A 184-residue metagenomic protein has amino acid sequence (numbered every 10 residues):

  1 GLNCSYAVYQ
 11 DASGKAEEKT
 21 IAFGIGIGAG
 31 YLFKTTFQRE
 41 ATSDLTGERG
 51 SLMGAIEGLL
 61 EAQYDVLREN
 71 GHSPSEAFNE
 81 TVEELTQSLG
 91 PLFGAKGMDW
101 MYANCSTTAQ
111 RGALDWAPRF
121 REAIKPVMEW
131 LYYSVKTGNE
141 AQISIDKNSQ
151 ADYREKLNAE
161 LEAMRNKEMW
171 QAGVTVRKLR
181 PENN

Functional and structural regions predicted by a protein language model:
G1-R49: Rossmann-fold dinucleotide-binding core
L2-N3, A7, G14, I25 (+1 more regions): NAD(P)-dependent Rossmann-like dehydrogenase/reductase catalytic/cofactor-binding core
G30-F33, G58-L59, A103: Glycine-rich loops and low-complexity Gly/Arg-rich segments that provide flexible linkers or classic glycine-based
T42-L45, L52-L60, E69, S73-A77: A contiguous, surface-oriented mixed alpha/beta subdomain in the mid-to-C-terminal portion of proteins that forms
E48-S51, M98: RNase H-like (RuvC/DEDD) metal-dependent nuclease/polynucleotide-processing core
V66: Helix-loop "lid/cap" segments that line or gate small-molecule binding pockets
